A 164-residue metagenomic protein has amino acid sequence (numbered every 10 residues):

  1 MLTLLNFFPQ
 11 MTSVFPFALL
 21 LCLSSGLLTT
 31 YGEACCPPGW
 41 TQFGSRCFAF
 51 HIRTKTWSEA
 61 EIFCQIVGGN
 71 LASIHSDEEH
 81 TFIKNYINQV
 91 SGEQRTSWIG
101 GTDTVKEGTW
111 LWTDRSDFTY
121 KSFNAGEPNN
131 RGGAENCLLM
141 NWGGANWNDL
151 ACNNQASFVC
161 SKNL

Functional and structural regions predicted by a protein language model:
M1-L164: Extracellular, disulfide-bonded carbohydrate-recognition/adhesion ectodomains, dominated by C-type lectin-like domains
